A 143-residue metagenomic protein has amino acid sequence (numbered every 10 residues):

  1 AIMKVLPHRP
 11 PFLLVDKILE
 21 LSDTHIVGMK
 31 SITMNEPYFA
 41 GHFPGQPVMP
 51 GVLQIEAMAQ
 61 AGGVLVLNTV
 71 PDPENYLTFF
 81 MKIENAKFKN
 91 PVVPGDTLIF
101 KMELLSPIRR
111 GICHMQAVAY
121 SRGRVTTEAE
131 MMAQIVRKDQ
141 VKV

Functional and structural regions predicted by a protein language model:
A1-R9, N75: Short aromatic-glycine motifs in intrinsically disordered, low-complexity regions
P10-M49, Q54: Catalytic strand-loop segment that frames the active site of acyl-thioester-processing enzymes
P11-F12, N85, R110-I112: Short solvent-exposed loop/turn micro-motifs enriched in small/polar/acidic residues
D16-L19, E84, K89, E103-L105 (+1 more regions): Conserved positions in beta-strands of structured domains
I18, M49-P73: Active-site helix/loop of acyl-thioester processing domains in fatty-acid/polyketide metabolism, spanning hotdog-fold
G62-K101, T126, A133-Q134: Hydrophobic beta-strand-centered segment that forms part of the acyl-chain substrate-binding groove
V92-V143: HotDog/MaoC-like acyl-thioester-processing domains
